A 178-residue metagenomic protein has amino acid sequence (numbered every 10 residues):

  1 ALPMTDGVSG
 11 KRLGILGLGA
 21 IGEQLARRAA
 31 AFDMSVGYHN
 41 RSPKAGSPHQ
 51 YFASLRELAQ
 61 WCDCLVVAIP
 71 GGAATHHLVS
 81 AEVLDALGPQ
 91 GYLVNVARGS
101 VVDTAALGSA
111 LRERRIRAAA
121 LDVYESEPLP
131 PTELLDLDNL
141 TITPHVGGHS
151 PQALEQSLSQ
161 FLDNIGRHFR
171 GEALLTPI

Functional and structural regions predicted by a protein language model:
A1-R12, L16, Q24-R27: Phosphate-binding beta-alpha-beta segment of Rossmann-like dinucleotide-binding domains, i.e., the NAD(P)
L2-M4, E127-I178: C-terminal helix-to-coil terminal segments
I21: Hydrophobic/small residue at the entry helix of a nucleotide-binding pocket
L25, L111, F161, I165: Hydrophobic "lid"/C-terminal helical patch of Rossmann-like NAD(P)-dependent dehydrogenase/epimerase domains
A26, M34-S35: Residues at the starts of beta-strands that form the adenosine-phosphate
A30: Anion (oxyanion) recognition and catalysis
S42-E133: Rossmann-like adenosine-cofactor binding region
